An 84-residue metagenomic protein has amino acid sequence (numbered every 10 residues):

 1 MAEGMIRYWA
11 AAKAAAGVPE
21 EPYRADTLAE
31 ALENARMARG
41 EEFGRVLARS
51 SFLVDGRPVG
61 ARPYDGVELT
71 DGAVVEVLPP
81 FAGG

Functional and structural regions predicted by a protein language model:
M1-G83: Ubiquitin-like/PB1-type beta-grasp interaction modules and other compact soluble beta-rich domains
